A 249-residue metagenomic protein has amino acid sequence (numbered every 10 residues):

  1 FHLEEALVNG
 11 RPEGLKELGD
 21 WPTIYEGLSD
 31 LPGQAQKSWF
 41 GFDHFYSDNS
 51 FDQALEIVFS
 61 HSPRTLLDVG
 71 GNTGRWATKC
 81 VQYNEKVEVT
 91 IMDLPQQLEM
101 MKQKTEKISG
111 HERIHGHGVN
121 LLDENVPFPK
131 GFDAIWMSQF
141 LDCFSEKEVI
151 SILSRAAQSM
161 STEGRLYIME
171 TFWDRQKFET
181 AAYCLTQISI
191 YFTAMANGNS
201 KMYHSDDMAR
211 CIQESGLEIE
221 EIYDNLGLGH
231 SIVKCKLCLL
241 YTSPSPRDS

Functional and structural regions predicted by a protein language model:
F1-L7, S47-Q53, M101, T105 (+2 more regions): Short charge-dense sequence patches
F1-R64: Conserved Class I S-adenosyl-L-methionine-dependent methyltransferase catalytic core
V8, D43, Y191-F192, S243: Generic hydrophobic, helix-prone segments enriched in Leu/Val/Ile
L15, V126, S243: Short acidic, gly/pro-rich beta-turn/loop elements at beta-sheet edges and active-site/ligand-binding grooves
S60, V69-L240: Alpha-helical subdomain
Y241-D248: Conserved small/polar residues in nucleotide/adenosyl-binding loops
